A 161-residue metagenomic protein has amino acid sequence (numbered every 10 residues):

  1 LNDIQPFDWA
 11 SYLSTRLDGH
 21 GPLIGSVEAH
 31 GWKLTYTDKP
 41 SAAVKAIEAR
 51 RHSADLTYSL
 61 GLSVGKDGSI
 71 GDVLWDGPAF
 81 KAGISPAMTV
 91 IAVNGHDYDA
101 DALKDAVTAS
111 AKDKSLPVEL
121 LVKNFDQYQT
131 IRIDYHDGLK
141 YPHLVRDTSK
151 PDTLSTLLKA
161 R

Functional and structural regions predicted by a protein language model:
L1-R161: C-terminal recognition in membrane/secretory proteostasis and scaffolding
